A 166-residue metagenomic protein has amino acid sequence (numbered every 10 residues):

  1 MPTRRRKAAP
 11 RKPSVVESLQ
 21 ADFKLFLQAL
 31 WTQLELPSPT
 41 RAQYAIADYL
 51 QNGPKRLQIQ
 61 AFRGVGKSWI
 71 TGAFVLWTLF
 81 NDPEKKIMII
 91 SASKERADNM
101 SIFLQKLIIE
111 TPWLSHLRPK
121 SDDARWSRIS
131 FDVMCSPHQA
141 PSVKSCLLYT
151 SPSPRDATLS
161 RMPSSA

Functional and structural regions predicted by a protein language model:
P2-R56: Pre-P-loop entry segment of helicase/translocase ATPase cores
K55-T71: Walker A/P-loop
G72-N81: Walker A/P-loop NTP-binding motif
N81-A92: Conserved SF1/SF2 helicase motif Ia
I90-L148: Conserved nucleotide-state-sensing and coupling region of NTP-binding domains
Y149-D156: Conserved small/polar residues in nucleotide/adenosyl-binding loops
R161-A166: Hydrophobic alpha-helical segments, chiefly the membrane-spanning helices and signal/signal-anchor peptides
